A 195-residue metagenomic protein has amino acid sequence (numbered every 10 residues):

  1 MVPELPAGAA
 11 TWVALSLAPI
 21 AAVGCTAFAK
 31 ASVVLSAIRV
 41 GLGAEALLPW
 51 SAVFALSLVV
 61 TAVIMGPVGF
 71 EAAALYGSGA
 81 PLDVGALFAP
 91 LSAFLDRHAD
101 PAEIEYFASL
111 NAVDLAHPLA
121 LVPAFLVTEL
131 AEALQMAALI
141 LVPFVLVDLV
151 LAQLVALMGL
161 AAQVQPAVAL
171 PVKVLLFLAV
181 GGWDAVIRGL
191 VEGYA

Functional and structural regions predicted by a protein language model:
M1-A195: Hydrophobic alpha-helical segments and their helix-loop boundaries in membrane and membrane-proximal proteins
